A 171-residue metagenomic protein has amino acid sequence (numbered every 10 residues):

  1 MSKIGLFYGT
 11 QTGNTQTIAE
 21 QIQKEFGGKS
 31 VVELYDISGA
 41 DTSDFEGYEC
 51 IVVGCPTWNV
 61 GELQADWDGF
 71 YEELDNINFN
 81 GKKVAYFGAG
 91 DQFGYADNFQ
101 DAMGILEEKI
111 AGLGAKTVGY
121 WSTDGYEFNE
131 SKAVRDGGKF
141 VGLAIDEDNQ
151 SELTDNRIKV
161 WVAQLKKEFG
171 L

Functional and structural regions predicted by a protein language model:
I4-E25: N-terminal beta1-alpha1 ligand-phosphate binding loop
G5, Y35, D148: Short, flexible active-site loop motifs that bind/organize anionic cofactors or intermediates
G9-G13, G39, T57: Short, surface-exposed acidic/glycine-rich loop or hinge patches that mediate macromolecular interfaces
E25, G47-L171: FMN-binding flavodoxin-like domain, especially the glycine-rich phosphate-binding loop
K29-D41: A short beta-strand-loop structural module common to alpha/beta enzyme folds
